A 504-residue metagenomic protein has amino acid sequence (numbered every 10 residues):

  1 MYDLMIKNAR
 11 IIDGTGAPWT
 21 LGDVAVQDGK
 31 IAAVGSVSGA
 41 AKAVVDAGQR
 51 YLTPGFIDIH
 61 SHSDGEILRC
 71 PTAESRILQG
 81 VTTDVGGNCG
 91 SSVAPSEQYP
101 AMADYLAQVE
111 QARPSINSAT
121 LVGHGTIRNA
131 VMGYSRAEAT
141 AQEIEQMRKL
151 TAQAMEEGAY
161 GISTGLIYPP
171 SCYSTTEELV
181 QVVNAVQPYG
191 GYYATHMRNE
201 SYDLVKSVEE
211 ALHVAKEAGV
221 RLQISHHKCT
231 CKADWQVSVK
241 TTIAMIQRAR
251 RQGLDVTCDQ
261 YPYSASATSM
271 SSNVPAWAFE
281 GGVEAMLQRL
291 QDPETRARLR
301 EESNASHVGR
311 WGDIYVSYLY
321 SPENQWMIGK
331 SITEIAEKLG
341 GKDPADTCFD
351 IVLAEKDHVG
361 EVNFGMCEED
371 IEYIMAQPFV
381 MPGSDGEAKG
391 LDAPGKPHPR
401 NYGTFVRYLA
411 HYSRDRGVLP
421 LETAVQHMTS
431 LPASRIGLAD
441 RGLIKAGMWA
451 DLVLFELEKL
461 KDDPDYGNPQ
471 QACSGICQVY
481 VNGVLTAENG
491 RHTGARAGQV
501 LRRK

Functional and structural regions predicted by a protein language model:
M1-M5, R10-G55, D462-D465: Histidine-rich, glycine-flanked metal-binding segment
Y2-I6, G39-G87, V481: Replace "His-x-His-based motif
A9, M286-D292, E372-F379, D385-E387 (+1 more regions): C-terminal cap of metal-dependent C-N hydrolases
A9, V24, G29, Q49 (+13 more regions): Divalent metal-coordination and catalytic microenvironments
I12-D23, T333, H358-G365, E369-I371 (+2 more regions): Acidic, glycine-enriched loop/beta-strand segments at the rims of small-molecule binding/catalytic pockets
S92-E217: Hydrophobic, small-residue-rich alpha-helical packing segments that form membrane-like cores
S115, L121-V122, T126, A130-A141 (+3 more regions): Active-site neighborhoods of metal-dependent hydrolases
P344-V352, L421-T429, I444: Short, well-structured alpha-helical segments that form the helix of a local strand-helix-strand
